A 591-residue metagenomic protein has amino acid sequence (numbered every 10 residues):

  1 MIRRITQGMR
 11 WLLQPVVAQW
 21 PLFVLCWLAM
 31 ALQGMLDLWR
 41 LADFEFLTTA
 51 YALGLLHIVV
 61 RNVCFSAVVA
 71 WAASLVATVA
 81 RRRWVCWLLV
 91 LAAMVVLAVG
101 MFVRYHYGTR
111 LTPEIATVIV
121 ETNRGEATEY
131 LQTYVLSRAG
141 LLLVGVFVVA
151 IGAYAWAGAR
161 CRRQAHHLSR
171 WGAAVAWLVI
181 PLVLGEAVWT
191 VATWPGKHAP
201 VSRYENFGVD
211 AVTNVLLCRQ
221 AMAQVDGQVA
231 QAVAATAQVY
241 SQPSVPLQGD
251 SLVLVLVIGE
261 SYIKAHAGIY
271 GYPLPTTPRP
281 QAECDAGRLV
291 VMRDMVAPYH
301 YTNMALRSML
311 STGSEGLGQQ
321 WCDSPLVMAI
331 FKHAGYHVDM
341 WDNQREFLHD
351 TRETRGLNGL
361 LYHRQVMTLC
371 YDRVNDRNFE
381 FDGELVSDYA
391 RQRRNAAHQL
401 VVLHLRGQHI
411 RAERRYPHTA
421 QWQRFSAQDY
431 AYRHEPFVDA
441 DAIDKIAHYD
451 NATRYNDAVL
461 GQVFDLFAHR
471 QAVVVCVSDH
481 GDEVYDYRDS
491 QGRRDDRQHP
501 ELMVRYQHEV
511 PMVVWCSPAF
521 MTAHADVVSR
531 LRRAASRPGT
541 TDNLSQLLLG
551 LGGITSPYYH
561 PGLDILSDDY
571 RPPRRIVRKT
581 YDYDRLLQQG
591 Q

Functional and structural regions predicted by a protein language model:
M1-N206: Transmembrane and membrane-interface helices of multi-pass, inner-membrane envelope-modifying transferases
R4, R10-L28, R82-R83, A157-A159 (+11 more regions): Membrane-interface soluble catalytic domains
P181, G185-L256, S261-R433, E509 (+2 more regions): Active-site-proximal alpha/beta segments of enzymes that process anionic O-linked groups
Y240-S241, S387-A390, D429-V474, H499: A long, amphipathic alpha-helix that forms part of the scaffold/cap immediately adjacent to metal-dependent active
S241-S244, R493-M503: Short, P/G- and charge-enriched loop/turn segments at secondary-structure junctions
V255, A452-D495, S545-L549: Metal-dependent active-site segment of extracytoplasmic phospho-/sulfohydrolases and closely related
S308, L369-C370, H434-K445, A523-R530: Short glycine/proline-rich turn/loop motifs
M340-D342, L400-G407, D450-T453, V473-S478 (+1 more regions): Short beta-strand segments
